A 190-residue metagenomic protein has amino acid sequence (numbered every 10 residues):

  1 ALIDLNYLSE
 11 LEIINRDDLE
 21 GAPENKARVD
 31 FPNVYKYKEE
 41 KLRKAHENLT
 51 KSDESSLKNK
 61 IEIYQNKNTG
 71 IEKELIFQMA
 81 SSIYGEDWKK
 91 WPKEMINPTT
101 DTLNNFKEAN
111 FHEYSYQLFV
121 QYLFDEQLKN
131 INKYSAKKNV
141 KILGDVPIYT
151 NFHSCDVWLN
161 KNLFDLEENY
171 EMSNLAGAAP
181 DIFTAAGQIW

Functional and structural regions predicted by a protein language model:
A1-D125, T150-W190: Alpha-amylase-like alpha-glycosidases and glucanotransferases acting on alpha-linked glucans and related
Q117, Q121-N151: Conserved, well-ordered alpha-helix/loop/beta-strand core segments that scaffold catalytic motifs
